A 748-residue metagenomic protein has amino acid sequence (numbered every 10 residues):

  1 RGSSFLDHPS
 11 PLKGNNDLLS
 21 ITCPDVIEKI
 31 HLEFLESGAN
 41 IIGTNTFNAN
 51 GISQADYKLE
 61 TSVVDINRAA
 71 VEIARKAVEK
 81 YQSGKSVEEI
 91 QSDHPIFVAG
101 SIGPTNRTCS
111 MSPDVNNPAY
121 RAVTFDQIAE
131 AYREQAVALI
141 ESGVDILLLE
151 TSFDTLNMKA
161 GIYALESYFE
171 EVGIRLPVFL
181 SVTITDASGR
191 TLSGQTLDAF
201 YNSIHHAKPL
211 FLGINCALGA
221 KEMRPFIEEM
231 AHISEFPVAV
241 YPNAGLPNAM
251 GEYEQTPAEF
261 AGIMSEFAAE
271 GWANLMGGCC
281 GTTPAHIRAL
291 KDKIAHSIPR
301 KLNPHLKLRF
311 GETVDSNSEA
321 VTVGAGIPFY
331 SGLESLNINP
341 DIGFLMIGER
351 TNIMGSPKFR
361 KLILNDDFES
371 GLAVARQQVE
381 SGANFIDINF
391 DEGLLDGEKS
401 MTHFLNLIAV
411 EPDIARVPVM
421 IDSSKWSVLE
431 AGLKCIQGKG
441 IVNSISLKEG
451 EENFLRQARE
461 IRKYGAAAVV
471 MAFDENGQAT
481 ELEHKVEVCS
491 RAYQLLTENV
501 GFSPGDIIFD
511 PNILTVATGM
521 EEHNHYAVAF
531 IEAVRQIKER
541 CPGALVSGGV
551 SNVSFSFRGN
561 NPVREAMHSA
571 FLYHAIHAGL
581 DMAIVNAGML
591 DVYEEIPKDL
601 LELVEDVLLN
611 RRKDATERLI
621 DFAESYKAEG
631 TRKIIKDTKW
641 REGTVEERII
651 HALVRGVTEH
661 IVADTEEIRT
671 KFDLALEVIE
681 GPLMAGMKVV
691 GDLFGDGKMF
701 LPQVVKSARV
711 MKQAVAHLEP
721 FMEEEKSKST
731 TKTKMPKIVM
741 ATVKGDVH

Functional and structural regions predicted by a protein language model:
R1-V747: Domain-level signal for soluble alpha/beta catalytic cores
